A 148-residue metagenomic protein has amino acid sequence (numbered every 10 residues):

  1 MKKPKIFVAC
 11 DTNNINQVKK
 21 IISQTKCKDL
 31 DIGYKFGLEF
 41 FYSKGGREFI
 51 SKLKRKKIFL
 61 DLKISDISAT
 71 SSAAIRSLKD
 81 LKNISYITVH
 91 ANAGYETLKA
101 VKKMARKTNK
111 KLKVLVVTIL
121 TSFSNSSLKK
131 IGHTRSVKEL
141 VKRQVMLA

Functional and structural regions predicted by a protein language model:
M1-P4, S23, C27-D29, K107: Short, Lys/Arg-enriched, disordered terminal segments
K2, K28, K52-R55, F123-N125: A short alpha-helix capping/helix-coil boundary motif
K2-K3, T70-L147: Conserved anion-binding
K5-C10, I32-F36, I58-L62, S85-V89 (+1 more regions): Hydrophobic faces of well-ordered beta-strands that scaffold small-molecule active sites in alpha/beta enzyme cores
V8, T25, Q144-A148: Generic low-polarity alpha-helical segments
C10-S51, L62, S68-S71: Conserved alpha/beta-domain cores
K28-L30, K56, L81-N83: Structured helix-beta-strand junction loops
R47-L60, K103-L115: Alpha-helix-loop-beta-strand connector modules within alpha/beta enzyme cores
